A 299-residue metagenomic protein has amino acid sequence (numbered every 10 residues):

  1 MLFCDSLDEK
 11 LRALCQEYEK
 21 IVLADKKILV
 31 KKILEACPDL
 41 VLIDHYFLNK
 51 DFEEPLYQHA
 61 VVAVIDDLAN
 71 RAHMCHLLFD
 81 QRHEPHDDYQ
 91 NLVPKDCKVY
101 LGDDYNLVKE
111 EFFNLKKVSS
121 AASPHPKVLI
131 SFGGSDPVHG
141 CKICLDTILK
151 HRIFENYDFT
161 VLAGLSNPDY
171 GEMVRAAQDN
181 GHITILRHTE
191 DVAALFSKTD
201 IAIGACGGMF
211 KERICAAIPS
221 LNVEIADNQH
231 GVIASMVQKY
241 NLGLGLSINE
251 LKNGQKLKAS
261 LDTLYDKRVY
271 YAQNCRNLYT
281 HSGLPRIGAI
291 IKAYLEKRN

Functional and structural regions predicted by a protein language model:
L2-P94, V99: Active-site and donor-binding regions of nucleotide-sugar-utilizing enzymes
D8, K116-K117, A122-K198: Donor-nucleotide binding loops and adjacent catalytic segments primarily of GT-B fold Leloir glycosyltransferases
C75-H139: A nucleotide-sugar donor-handling region in carbohydrate enzymes
A193, F210-A216, A234: Short alpha-helical segment that forms part of, or immediately flanks, the ligand-binding pocket in carbohydrate-active
S197-G208, I218: Acidic donor-binding loop of glycosyltransferase active sites
I201, A217-I225, L242: Structural loop-to-beta junction motif characteristic of Rossmann-like glycosyltransferase folds
N228-S260: Change "using UDP/GDP/dTDP sugars" to "using nucleotide sugars
K267-H281: A short, well-ordered alpha-helix in the C-terminal region of glycosyltransferases
